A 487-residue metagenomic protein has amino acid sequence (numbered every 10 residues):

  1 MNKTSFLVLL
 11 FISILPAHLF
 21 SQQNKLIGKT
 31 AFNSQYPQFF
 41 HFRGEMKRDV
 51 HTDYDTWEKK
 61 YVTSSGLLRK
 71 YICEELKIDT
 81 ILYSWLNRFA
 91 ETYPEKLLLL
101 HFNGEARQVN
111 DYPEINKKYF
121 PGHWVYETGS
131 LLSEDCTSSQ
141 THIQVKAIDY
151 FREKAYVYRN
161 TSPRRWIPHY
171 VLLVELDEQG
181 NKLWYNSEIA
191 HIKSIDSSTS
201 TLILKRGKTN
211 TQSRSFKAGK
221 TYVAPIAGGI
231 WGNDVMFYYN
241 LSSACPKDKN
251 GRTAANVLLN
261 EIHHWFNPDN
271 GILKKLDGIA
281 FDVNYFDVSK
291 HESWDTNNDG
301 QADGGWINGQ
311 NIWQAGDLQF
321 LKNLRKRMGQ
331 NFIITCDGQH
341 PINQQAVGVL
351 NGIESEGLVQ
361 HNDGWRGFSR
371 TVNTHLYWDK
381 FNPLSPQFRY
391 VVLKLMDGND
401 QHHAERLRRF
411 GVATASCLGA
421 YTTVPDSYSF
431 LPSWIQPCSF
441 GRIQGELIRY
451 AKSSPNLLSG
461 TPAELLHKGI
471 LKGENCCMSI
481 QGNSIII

Functional and structural regions predicted by a protein language model:
M1-Q22: Bacterial Sec-dependent N-terminal signal peptides
Q23-Y93, N110-D111, I312-G316, L321 (+3 more regions): Active-site-proximal substrate-binding groove within the catalytic cores of carbohydrate-active enzymes
H41-R88, T92-K96, H101-V125, G229-Y238 (+2 more regions): Aromatic-lined carbohydrate-binding/catalytic grooves of carbohydrate-active enzymes
L100-G104, V283, C336-G338, G357 (+1 more regions): A cross-domain feature marking catalytic cores of carbohydrate-active enzymes and several ubiquitous metabolic/repair
E105-H142, Y150, T211-N270: Active-site-adjacent "subsite" loops/lids of carbohydrate-active enzymes
E114-Q212: Autoprocessing Asn-cyclization modules and mimics
Y158-I167, D177, A224-R252, S293-Q314 (+3 more regions): Surface-exposed intrinsically disordered loops and tails
N260, H264-N343: Active-site neighborhood of glycoside hydrolase catalytic domains
